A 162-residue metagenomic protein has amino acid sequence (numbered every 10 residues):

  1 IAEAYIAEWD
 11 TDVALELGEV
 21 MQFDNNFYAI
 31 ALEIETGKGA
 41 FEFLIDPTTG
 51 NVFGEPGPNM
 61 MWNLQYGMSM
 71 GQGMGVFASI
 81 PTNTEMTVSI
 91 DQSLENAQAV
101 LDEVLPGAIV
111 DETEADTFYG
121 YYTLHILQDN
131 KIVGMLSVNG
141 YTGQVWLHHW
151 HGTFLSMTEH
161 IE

Functional and structural regions predicted by a protein language model:
I1-E162: Long, terminal "pre-/pro-" and other extracytoplasmic accessory regions that lie outside the mature folded/catalytic
